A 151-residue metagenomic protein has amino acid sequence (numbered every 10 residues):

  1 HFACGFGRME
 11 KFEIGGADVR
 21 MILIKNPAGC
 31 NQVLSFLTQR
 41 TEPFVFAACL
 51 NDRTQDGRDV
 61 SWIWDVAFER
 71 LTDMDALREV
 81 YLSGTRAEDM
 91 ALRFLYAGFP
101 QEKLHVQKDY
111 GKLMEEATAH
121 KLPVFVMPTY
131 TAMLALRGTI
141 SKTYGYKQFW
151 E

Functional and structural regions predicted by a protein language model:
F2-E151: ATP-dependent carboxylate-amine ligase
